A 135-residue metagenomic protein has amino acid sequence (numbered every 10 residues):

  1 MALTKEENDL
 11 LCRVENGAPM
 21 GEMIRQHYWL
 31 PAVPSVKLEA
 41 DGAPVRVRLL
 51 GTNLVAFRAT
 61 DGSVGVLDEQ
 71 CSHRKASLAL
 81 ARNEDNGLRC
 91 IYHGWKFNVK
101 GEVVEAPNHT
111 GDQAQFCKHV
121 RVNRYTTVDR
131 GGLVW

Functional and structural regions predicted by a protein language model:
M1-S35, R121-V128: Replace "small metal-dependent catalytic modules" with "small catalytic or cofactor-binding modules
A2, P34-W135: Rieske [2Fe-2S] iron-sulfur-binding domain
